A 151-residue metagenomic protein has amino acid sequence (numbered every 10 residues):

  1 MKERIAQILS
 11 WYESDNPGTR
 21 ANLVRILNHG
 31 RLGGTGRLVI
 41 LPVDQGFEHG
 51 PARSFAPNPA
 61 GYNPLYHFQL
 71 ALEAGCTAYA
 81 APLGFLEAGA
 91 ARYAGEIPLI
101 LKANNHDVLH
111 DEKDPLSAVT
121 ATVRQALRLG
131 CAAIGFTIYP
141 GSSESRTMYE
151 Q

Functional and structural regions predicted by a protein language model:
M1-V43: N-terminal basic, low-complexity leaders that serve as flexible interaction/assembly modules and, when applicable, as
G33, L38-I40, Q45-Q151: Alpha/beta enzyme core
